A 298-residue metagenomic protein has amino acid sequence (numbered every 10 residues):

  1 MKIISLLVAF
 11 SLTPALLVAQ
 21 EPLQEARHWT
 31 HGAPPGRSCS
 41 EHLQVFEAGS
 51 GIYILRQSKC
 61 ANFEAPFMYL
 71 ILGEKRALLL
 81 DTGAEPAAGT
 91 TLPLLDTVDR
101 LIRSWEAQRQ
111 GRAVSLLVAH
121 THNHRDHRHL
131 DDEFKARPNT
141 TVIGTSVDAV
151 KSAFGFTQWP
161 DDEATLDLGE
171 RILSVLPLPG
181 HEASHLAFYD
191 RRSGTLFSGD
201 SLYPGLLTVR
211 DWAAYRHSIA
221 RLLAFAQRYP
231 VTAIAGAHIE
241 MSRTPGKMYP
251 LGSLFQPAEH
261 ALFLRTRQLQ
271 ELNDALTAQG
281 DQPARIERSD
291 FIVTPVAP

Functional and structural regions predicted by a protein language model:
S5-A15: Bacterial N-terminal signal peptides
L17-R37, A220-P298: Accessory terminal helices/loops
C39-E106, F188-S201: Conserved beta-strand hairpin/beta-sheet module of binuclear metal-dependent hydrolase folds, prominently
G49-I54, E163-A164, E170-S174: Short, hydrophobic/aromatic-rich segments at coil-to-beta transitions
Y53, L117-A119, I143, Q158-P160 (+3 more regions): Hydrophobic/aromatic beta-strand patches that form the interior of the parallel beta-sheet core in alpha/beta enzyme
K59-A61, T165, P179-G180: Short polar/acidic secondary-structure junctions
A77, A84-A87, I172-P179, A183-L264: Metallo-beta-lactamase
P86-G169: Active-site HxH/HxHxD metal-binding segment of metal-dependent hydrolases
